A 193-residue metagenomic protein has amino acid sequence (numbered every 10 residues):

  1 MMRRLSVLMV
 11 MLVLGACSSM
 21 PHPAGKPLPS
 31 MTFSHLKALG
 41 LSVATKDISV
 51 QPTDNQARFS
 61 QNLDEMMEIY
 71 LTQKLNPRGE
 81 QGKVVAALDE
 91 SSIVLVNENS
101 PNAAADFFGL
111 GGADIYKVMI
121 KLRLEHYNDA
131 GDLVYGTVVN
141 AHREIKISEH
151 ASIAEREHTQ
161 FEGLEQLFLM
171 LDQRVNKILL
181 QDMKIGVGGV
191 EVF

Functional and structural regions predicted by a protein language model:
R3-V10: Sec-dependent signal peptide recognition, specifically the positively charged N-region followed immediately by
V13-A16: C-terminal motif of bacterial Sec signal peptides marking the signal peptidase cleavage site
S18-P21: Bacterial signal peptide processing site
P23-S30: Short, low-complexity, disordered segments immediately C-terminal to signal peptides in bacterial exported proteins
H35-N97: N-terminal segment of the mature soluble domain
S42-Q51, D129-R156: Short acidic, glycine/tyrosine-flanked loop/strand segments centered on an H-E-D-like triad
K83-G136: Surface-exposed short loop/turn segments
A151-F193: C-terminal/domain-edge helix-coil "capping" segments
